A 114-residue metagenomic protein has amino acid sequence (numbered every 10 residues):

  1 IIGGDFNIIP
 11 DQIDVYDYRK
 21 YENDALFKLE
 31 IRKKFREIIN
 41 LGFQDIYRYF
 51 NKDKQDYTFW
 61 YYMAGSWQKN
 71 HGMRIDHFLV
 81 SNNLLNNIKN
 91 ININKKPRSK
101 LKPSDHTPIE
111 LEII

Functional and structural regions predicted by a protein language model:
I1-H77: Metal-dependent phosphoesterases centered on the DNase I-like endonuclease/exonuclease/phosphatase
D14, K89, L101: Short acidic, gly/pro-rich beta-turn/loop elements at beta-sheet edges and active-site/ligand-binding grooves
R48, N90-I93: Hydrophobic/anchoring residues in structured secondary elements
V80: Short beta-strand-to-turn element immediately C-terminal to the catalytic PLP-Schiff-base lysine in fold type I
L84-N87: Short helix-loop capping/hinge motifs at secondary-structure junctions, enriched in acidic/polar residues
N92-I114: Surface polyanion/phosphate-binding segment centered on an Asp-His-Pro turn
